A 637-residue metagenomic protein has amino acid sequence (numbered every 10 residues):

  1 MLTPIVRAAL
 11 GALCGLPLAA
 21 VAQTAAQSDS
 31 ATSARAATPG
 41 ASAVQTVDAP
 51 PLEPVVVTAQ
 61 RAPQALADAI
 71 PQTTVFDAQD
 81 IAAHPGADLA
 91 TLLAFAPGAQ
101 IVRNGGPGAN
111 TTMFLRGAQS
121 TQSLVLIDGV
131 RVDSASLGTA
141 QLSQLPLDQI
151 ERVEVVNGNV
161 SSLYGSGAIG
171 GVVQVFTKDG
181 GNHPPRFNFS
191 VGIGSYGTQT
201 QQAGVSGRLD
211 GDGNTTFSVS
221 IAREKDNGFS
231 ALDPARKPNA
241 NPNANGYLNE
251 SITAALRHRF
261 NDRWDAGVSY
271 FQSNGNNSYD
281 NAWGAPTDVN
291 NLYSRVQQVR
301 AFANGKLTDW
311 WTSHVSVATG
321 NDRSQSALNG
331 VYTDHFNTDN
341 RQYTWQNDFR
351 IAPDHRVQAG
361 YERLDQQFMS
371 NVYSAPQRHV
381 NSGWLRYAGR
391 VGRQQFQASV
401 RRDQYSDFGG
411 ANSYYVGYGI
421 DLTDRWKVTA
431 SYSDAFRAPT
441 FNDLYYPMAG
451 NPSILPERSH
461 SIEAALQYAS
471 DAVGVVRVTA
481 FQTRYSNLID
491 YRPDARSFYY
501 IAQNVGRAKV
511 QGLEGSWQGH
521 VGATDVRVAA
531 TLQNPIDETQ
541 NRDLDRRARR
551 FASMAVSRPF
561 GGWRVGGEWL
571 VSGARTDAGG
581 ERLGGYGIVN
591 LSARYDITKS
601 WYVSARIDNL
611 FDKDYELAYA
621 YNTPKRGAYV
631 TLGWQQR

Functional and structural regions predicted by a protein language model:
M1-G86, A90-A96, G207: N-terminal Sec signal peptide and the immediately downstream disordered periplasmic leader that contains the TonB box
V6, S206-D210, A430, D545-R637: Conserved C-terminal beta-signal and adjacent last beta-strands/turns of outer-membrane beta-barrel proteins
Q27, V391-Q395, Q482-R484, Q503-A578 (+2 more regions): Gram-negative outer-membrane beta-barrel transporters
T58, A90, A94-V130, E151: Extracytoplasmic beta-strand/coil segments of soluble accessory domains associated with Gram-negative outer-membrane
V130-G158: Short acidic/polar hinge/loop motifs at secondary-structure boundaries that mediate gating or recognition
S161-S162, Q174, G180-P184, N188-G192 (+2 more regions): Periplasmic-side early beta-strands and strand-to-turn transitions of outer-membrane beta-barrels
G213-F217, D262-A266, L307-V315, D354-V357 (+6 more regions): Repeated loop/turn-to-beta-strand initiation elements of outer-membrane beta-barrel proteins
A285-K306, F336-R341, S406-F408, D421 (+5 more regions): Outer-membrane beta-barrel signature, preferentially recognizing the C-terminal barrel domain of Gram-negative
